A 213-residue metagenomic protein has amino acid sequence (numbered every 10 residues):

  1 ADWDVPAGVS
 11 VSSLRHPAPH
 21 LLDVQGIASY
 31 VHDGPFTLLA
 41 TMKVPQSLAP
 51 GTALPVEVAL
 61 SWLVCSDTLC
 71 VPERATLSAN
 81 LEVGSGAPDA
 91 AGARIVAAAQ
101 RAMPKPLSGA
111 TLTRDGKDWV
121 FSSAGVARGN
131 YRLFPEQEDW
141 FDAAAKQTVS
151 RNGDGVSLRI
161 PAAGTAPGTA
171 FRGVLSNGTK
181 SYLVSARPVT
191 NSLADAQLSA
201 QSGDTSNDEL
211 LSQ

Functional and structural regions predicted by a protein language model:
A1-L211: Extracellular/lumen-exposed scaffold segments
